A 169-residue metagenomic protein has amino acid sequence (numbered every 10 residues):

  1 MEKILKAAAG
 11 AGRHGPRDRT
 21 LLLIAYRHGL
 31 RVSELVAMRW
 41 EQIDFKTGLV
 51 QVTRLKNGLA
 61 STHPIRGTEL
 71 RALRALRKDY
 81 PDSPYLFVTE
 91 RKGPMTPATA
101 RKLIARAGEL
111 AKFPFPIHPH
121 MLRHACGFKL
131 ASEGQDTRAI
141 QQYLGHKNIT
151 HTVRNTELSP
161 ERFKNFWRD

Functional and structural regions predicted by a protein language model:
M1-D169: Conserved catalytic core of the tyrosine transesterase superfamily
